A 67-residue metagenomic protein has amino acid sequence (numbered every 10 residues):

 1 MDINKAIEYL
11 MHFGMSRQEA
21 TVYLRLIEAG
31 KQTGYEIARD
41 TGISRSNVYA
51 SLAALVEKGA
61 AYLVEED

Functional and structural regions predicted by a protein language model:
M1-H12: Short, Lys/Arg-enriched N-terminal segment that forms or immediately precedes the first helix of a structured domain
D2, Q18-E19: N-terminal positioning helix adjacent to the helix-turn-helix/winged-helix DNA-binding module
E19-L26: Short alpha-helical "packing" element that flanks the helix-turn-helix/winged-helix DNA-binding module
A20, Y35, S46: Key DNA-contact positions within bacterial/archaeal DNA-binding proteins
I27-T33: Short capping segments at the starts of secondary-structure elements
E36-T41: A short acidic, leucine-rich amphipathic alpha-helix
G42-A54: Short amphipathic alpha-helical interaction segments
V56-E66: A short, conserved structural fragment
